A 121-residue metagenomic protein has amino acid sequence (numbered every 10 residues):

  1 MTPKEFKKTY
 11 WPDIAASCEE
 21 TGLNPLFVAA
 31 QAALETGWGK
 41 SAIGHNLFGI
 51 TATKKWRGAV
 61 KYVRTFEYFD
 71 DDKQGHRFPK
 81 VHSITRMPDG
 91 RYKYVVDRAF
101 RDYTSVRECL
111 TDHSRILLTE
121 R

Functional and structural regions predicted by a protein language model:
M1-R121: Catalytic cores of secreted/periplasmic lytic hydrolases that degrade extracellular macromolecules
